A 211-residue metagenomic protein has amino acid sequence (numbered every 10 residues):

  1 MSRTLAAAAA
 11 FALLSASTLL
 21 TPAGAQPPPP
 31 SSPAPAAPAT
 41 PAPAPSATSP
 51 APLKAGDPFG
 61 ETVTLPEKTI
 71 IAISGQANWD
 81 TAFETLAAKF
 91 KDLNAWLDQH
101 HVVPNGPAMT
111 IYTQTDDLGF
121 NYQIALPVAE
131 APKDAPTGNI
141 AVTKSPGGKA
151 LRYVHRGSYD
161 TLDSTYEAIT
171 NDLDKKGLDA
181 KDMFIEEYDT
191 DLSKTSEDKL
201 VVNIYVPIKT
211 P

Functional and structural regions predicted by a protein language model:
S2-P211: A solvent-exposed interaction/effector surface
